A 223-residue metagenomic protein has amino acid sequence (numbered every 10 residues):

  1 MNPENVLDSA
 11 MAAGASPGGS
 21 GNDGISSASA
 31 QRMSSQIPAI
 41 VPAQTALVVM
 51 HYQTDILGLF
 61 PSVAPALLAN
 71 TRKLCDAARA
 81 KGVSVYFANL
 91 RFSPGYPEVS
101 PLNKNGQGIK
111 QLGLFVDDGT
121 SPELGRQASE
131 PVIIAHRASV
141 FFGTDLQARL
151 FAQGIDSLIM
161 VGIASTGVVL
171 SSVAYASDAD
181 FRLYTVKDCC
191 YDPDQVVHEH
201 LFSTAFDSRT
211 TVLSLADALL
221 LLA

Functional and structural regions predicted by a protein language model:
M1-A46, K73-D76, A80-K81, N105-A223: Active-site-adjacent betaalpha module
Y52, L90-F92, D188: Active-site loop/turn elements of alpha/beta-hydrolase fold enzymes, especially the short glycine-/histidine-rich
Q53-L59: Short acidic, Gly/Ser-rich segments with clustered Asp/Glu that frequently serve as metal-coordination loops in enzyme
L57, G95, D194: Conserved protein kinase catalytic core
F60-A78: …and closely analogous acidic/polar surface helices at protein-protein or active-site interfaces in A-domain-like
A78-P97: Von Willebrand factor
P97-P101, H198: Short aromatic-enriched loop/helix-cap "lid" or pocket-rim segments at secondary-structure transitions that line
